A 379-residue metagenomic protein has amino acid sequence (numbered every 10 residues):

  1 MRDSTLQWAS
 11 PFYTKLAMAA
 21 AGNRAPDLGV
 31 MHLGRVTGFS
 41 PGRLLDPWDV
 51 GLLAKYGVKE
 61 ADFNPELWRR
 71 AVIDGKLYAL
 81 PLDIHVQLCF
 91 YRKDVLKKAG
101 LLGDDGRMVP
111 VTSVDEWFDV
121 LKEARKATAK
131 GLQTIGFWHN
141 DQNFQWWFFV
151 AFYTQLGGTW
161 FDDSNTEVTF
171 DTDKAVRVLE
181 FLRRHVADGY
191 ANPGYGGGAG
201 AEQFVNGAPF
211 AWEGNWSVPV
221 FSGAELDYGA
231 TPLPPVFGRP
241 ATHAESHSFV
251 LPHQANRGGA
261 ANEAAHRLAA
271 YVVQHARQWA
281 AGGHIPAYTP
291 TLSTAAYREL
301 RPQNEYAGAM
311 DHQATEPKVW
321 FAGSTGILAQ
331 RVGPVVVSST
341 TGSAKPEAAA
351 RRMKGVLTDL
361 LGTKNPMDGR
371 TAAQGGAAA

Functional and structural regions predicted by a protein language model:
M1-G38, A54, E60, G103 (+5 more regions): Conserved N-terminal structural module of periplasmic/extracytoplasmic solute-binding proteins
T5-K15, G34, T112-W117, N192-N206: Short helix-initiation/N-cap motifs at beta->coil->alpha
L33-L88, G229-T231, D311: Hinge/lid segment of periplasmic solute-binding proteins
I73-L82, Q87, K97, S113-E167 (+1 more regions): Extracytoplasmic/periplasmic solute-binding protein
F118-R125, D163-G194: Glycine-centered hinge/linker elements that transmit conformational signals in sensory and ligand-binding systems
W146-A151, Q155-L156, V176-A261, A378: Extracytoplasmic/periplasmic substrate-binding proteins
K174-F181, R257-H275, Y306, A349-R352: Short amphipathic alpha-helical coupling segments at ligand-binding clamshell hinges and other catalytic/signaling
T231-P232, A281-S338, T363-A379: Long, aromatic- and glycine/proline-rich binding clefts that accommodate carbohydrate-like moieties
